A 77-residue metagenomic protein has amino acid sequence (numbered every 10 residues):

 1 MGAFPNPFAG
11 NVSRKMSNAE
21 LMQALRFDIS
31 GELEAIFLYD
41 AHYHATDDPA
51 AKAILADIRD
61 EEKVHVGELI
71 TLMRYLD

Functional and structural regions predicted by a protein language model:
M1-D77: Non-heme di-metal
